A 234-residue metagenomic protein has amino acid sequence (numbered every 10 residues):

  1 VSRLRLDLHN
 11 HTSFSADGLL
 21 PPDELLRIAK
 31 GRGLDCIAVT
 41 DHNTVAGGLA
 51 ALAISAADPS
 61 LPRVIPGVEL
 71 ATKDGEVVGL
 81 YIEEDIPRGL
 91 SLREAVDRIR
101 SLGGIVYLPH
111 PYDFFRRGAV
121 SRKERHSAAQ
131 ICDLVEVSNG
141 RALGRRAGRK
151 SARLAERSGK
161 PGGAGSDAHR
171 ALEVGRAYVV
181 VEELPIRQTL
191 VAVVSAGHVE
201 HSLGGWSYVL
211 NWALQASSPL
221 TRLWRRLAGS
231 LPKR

Functional and structural regions predicted by a protein language model:
V1-I28, A46-I86, L90, E94-D97 (+2 more regions): Charged catalytic cores and adjacent phosphate/nucleic-acid-binding surfaces used for phosphate/nucleic-acid chemistry
L26-A46, G104-Y107: Divalent metal-dependent hydrolysis catalytic cores, especially in the metallo-beta-lactamase
P109-D113: Acidic/Gly/His-enriched mid-domain segments of enzyme catalytic cores or analogous surface patches that mediate
